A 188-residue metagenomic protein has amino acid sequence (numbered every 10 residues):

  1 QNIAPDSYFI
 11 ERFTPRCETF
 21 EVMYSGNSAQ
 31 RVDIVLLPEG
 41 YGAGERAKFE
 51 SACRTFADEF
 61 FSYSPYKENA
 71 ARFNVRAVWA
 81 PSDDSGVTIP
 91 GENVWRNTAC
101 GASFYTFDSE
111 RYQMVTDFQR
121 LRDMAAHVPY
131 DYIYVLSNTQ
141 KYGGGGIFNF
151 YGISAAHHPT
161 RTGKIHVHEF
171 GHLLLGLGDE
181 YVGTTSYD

Functional and structural regions predicted by a protein language model:
A4-V128, N138-K141: Propeptide-to-catalytic entry region of secreted or membrane-anchored zinc metalloproteases
R31, R72, D131, T162 (+1 more regions): Extracellular structured ligand-interaction cores
R46-F49, G145-E169: Short pre-active-site segment immediately N-terminal to the catalytic Zn-binding motif
K67, H127, I133, Q140 (+2 more regions): Extracellular (secreted or membrane-anchored) zinc-dependent metallopeptidases, primarily metzincins but also closely
N69, V87, G146, V182-G183: Short linear functional motifs in flexible/disordered or boundary regions
L136-N138, L177: Short His-Asn-centered micro-motif
E169-S186: Catalytic Zn2+-binding segment of zinc metalloproteases
